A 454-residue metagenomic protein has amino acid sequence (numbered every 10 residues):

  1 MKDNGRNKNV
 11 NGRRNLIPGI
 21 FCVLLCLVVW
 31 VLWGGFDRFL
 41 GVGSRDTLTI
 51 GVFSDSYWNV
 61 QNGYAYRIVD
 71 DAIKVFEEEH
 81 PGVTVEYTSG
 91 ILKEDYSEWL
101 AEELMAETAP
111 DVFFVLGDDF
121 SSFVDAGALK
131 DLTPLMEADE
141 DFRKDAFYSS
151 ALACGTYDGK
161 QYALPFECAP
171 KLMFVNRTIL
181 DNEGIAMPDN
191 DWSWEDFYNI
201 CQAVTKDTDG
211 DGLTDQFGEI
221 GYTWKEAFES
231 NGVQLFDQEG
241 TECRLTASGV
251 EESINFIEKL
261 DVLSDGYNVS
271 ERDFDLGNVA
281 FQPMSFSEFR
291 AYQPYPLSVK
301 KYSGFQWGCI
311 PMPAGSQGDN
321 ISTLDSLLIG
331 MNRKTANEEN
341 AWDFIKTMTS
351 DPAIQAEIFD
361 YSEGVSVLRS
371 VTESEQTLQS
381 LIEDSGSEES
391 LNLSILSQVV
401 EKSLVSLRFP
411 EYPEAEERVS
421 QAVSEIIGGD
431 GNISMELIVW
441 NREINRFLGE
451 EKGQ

Functional and structural regions predicted by a protein language model:
M1-S122, S316, Q421, D430 (+1 more regions): Conserved N-terminal structural module of periplasmic/extracytoplasmic solute-binding proteins
N4-G5, V52, V299-V367, L404-V405: Extracytoplasmic/periplasmic substrate-recognition and gating elements
I91, V115-P170, G304-P313: Hinge/lid segment of periplasmic solute-binding proteins
D111-F114, A280-S285, R290-Y292: Paired acidic/hydrophobic, glycine-rich loop segments that form the ligand-binding mouth/hinge of periplasmic-binding
T133-A146, N190, D209-G210, D215-F217 (+4 more regions): Short, solvent-exposed loop/beta-turn-alpha elements that line the ligand-binding surface or hinge of extracytoplasmic
D158-F166, K171, E195-C243, V279-F281: Extracytoplasmic/periplasmic solute-binding protein
C201, E239-N268, M312: Glycine-centered hinge/linker elements that transmit conformational signals in sensory and ligand-binding systems
F359-Q421, E425: Long, aromatic- and glycine/proline-rich binding clefts that accommodate carbohydrate-like moieties
